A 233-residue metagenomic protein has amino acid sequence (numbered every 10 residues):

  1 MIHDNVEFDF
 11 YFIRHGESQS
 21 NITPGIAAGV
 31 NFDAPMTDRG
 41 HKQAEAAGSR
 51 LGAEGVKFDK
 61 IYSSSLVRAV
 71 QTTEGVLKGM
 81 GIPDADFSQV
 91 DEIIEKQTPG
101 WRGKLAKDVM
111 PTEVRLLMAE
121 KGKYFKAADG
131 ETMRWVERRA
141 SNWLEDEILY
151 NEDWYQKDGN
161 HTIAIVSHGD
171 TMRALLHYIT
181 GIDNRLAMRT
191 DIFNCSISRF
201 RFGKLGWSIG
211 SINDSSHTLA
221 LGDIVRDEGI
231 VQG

Functional and structural regions predicted by a protein language model:
M1-D9, K96-K107, D153-H161, H177-G233: Acidic, low-complexity terminal tails and accessory targeting/binding regions of phosphate-metabolizing enzymes
M1-F58, E74, K78-I82, K204-G233: An N-terminal RHG(E/S)-centered segment typical of histidine phosphatases
H3-E7, E45-L116: Phosphate-coordination/substrate-recognition cap region in phosphate-metabolizing enzymes
D9-I13, Y62, K157-S167: Beta-strand elements within well-structured catalytic alpha/beta cores of enzymes that handle phosphate/sulfate esters
S18-T23, P99, L117-M118: Short acidic/His/Gly/Ser-rich catalytic and metal-binding motifs that mark active-site loops of diverse hydrolases
E54-K57, I148-N160: Glycine-rich phosphate-binding loop signature in dinucleotide/nucleotide-binding domains
V114-W135: Short glycine/proline- and acidic residue-enriched helix-loop micro-motifs that form flexible lids or anion-recognition
